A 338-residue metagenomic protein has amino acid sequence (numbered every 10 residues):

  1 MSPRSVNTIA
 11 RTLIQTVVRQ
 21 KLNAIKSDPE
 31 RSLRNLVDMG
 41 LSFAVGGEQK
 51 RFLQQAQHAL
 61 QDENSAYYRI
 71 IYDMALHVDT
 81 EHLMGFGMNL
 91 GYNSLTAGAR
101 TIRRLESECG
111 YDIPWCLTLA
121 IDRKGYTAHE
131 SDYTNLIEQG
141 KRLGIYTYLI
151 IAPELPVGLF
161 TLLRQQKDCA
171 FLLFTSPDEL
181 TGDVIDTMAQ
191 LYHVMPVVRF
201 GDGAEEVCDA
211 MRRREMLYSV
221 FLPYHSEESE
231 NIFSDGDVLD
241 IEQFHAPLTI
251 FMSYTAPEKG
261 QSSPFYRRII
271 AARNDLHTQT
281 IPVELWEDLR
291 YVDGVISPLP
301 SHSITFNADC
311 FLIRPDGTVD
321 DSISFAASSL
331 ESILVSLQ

Functional and structural regions predicted by a protein language model:
S2-Q54, P264-Q338: Accessory C-terminal segments flanking Radical SAM cores
Q20, I71-A75, S131: Long, low-complexity intrinsically disordered regions enriched in acidic and polar residues with frequent FG dipeptides
V45-L119, R142: N-terminal [4Fe-4S]-dependent radical SAM core
S107, N135-L143, T161-L162, T187 (+3 more regions): A generic secondary-structure signal
C116-E130, G140-P156, K167-E205, M211 (+2 more regions): Core AdoMet radical
I121, T147, E205-V295, N307 (+1 more regions): Conserved C-terminal portion of the radical SAM core fold that forms the substrate/S-adenosylmethionine-binding
L159-L162, D183-I185, I323-S324: A short acidic (Asp/Glu
L159-P177, I269-I281: Alpha-helix-loop-beta-strand connector modules within alpha/beta enzyme cores
